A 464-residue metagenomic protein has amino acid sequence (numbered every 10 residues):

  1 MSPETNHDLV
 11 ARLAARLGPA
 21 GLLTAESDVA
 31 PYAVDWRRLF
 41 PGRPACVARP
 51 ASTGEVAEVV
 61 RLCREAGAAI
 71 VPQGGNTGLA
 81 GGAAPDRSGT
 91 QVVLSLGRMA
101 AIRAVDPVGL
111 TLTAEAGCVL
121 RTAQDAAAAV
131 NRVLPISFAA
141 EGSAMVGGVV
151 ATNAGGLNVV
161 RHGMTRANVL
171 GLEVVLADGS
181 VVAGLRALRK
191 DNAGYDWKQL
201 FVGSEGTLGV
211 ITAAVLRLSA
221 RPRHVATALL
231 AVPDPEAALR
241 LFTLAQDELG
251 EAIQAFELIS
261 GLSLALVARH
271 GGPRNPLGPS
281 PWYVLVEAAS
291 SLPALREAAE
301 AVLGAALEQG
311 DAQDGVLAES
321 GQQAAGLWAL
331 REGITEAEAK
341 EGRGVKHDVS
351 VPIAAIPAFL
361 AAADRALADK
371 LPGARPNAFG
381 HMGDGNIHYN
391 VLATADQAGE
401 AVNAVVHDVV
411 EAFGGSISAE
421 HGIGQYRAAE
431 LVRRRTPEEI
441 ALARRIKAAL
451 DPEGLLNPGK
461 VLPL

Functional and structural regions predicted by a protein language model:
M1-L464: Noncatalytic alpha-helical scaffold of FAD-dependent oxidoreductases
